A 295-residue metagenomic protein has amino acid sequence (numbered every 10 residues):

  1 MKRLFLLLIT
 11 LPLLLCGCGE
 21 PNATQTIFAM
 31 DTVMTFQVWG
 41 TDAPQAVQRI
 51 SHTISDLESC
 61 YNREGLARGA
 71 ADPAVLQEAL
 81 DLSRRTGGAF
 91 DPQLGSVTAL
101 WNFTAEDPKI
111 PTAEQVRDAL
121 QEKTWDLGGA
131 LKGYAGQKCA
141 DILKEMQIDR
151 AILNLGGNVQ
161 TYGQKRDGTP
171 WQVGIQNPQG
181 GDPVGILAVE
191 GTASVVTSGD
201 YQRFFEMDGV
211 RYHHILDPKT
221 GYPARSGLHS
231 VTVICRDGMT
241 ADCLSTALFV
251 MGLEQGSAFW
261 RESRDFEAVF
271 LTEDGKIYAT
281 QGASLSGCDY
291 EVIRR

Functional and structural regions predicted by a protein language model:
K2-R295: Mature catalytic core of soluble alpha/beta enzymes
